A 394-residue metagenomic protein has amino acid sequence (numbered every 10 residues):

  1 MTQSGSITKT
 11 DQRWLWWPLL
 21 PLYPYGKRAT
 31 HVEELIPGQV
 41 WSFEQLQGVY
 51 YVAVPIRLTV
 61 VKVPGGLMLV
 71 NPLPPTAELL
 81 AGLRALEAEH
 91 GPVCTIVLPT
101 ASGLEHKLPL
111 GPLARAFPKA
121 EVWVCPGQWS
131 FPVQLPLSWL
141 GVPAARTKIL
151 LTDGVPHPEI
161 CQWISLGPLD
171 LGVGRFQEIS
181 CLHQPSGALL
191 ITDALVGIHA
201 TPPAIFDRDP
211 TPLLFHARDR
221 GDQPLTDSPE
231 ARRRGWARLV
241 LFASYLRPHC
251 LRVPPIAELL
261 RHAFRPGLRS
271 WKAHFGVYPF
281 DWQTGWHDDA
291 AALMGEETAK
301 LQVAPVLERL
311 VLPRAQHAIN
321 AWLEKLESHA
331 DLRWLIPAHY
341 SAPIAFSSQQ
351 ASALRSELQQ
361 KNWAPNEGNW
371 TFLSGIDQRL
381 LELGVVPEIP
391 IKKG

Functional and structural regions predicted by a protein language model:
M1-P21, G375-G394: Eukaryotic N-terminal low-complexity, Ser/Thr- and Lys/Arg-rich leader segments that predominantly function as
T2-A81, V133-G221, L225-T226, A237-E258 (+2 more regions): Catalytic core of the metallo-beta-lactamase
G48, L104, S130, V196 (+1 more regions): Surface-exposed, flexible loop/turn segments at secondary-structure boundaries
G65-L67, H90-V93, K119, P185-G187 (+1 more regions): A general structural motif
V70-L73, V97-S102, V124-P126, Q184 (+2 more regions): Short His-Asn-centered micro-motif
L73-P74, A85-T95, A101-L104, L108-A116 (+2 more regions): Cap/insert and terminal regions of metallo-dependent hydrolase folds
E87-P156: Active-site HxH/HxHxD metal-binding segment of metal-dependent hydrolases
V122, Q162-W163, L335: Conserved beta-strand scaffold positions in the cores of enzyme catalytic domains, especially in NTP/NDP-utilizing
